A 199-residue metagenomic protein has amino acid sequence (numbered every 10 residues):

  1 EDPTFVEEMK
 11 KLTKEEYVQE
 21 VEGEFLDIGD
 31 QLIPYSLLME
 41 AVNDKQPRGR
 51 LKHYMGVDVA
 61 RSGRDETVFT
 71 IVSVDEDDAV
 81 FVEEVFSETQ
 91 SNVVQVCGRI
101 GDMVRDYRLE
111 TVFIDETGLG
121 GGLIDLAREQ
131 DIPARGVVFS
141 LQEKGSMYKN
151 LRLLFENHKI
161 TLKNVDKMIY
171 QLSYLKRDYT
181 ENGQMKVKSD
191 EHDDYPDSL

Functional and structural regions predicted by a protein language model:
E1-V57: ATPase catalytic-site recognition across NTP-hydrolyzing enzymes
V18, K144-Y148, H192-P196: Amphipathic alpha-helical transducer elements in NTP-driven molecular machines
V21, L151, S198: A residue-level signal for conserved active-site and pocket-lining positions in enzyme catalytic cores
F25, V59-R61, G118: Short, flexible loop/turn elements at secondary-structure junctions
P47-V74: Gly/Thr-rich phosphate-binding beta-strand-loop-beta motif of the actin/hexokinase/Hsp70
G56-V57, D178-L199: Charge-patterned, long linear interaction tracts outside catalytic cores
V68, Q95-R99, D197: Well-ordered alpha-helical segments embedded in enzymatic catalytic cores
D75-N182: Mg2+-dependent endonuclease catalytic cores in nucleic-acid-processing enzymes, primarily RNase H-like
